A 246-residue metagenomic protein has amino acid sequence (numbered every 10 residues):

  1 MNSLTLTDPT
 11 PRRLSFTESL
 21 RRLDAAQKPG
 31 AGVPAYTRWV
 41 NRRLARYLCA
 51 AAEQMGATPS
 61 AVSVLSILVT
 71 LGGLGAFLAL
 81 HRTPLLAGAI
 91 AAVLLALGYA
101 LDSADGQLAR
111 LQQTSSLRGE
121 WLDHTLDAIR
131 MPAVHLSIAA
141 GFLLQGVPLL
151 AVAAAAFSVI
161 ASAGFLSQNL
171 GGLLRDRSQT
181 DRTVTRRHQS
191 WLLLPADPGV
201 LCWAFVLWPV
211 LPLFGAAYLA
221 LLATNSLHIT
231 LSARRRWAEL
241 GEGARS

Functional and structural regions predicted by a protein language model:
N2-C49, H124-S246: A feature for the membrane-embedded catalytic helix bundles of lipid/isoprenoid biosynthetic enzymes
G30-G32, G56, V62: Active-site flanking loop/helix segments enriched in acidic
L48-A51, D102, G106-L111, T230-R234: C-terminal ends of transmembrane helices
C49-A57, R118-G119: Membrane interfacial helix-start motif at the N-side
A51, L71-L78, L201-A204: Alpha-helical transmembrane segments of multipass membrane proteins
P59-R118: Membrane-embedded alpha-helical segments that form the functional core of polytopic membrane enzymes, especially those
L117-T125: Membrane-interface alpha-helices at helix entry/exit sites of multi-pass transporters
